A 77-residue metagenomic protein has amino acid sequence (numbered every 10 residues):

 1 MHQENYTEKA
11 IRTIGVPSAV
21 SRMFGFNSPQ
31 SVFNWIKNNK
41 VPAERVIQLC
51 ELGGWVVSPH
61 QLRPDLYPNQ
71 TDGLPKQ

Functional and structural regions predicted by a protein language model:
E4, E8-K9, I14, S18 (+4 more regions): Short, charged recognition helix plus adjacent turn of helix-turn-helix-like nucleic-acid-binding domains
M23-N27, G54: A short, basic/aromatic helix-end/turn motif that makes direct DNA contacts
F26-K40: Recognition helix of helix-turn-helix/homeodomain-like DNA-binding domains that insert into the DNA major groove
